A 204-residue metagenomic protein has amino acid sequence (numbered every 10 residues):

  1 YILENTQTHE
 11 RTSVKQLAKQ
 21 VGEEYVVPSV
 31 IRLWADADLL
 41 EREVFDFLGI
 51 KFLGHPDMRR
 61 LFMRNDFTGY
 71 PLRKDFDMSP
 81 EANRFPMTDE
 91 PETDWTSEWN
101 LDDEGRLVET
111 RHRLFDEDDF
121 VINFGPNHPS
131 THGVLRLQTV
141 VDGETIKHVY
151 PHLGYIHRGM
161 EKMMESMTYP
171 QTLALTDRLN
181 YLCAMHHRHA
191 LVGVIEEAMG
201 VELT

Functional and structural regions predicted by a protein language model:
Y1-D119, G125-S130, V134: Conserved helix-adjacent loop modules within structured domains
F124-T204: Active-site- and interface-proximal helix/loop "cap" or "latch" segments in soluble metabolic and energy-transducing
